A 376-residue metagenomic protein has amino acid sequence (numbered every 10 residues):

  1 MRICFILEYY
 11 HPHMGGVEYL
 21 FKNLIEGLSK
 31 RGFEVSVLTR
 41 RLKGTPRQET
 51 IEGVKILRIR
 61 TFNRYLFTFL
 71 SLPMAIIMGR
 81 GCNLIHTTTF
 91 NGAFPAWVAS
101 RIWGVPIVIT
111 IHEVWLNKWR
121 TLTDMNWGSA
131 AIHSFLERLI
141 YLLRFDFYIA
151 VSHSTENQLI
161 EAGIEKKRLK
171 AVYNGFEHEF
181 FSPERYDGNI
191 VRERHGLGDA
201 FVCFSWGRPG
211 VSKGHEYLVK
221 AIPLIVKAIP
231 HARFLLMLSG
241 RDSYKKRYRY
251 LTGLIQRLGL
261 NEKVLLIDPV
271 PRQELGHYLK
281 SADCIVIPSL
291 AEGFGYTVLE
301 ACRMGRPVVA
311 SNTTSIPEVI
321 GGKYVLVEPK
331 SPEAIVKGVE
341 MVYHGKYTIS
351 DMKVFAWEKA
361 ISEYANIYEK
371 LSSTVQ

Functional and structural regions predicted by a protein language model:
C4, I149, L197-K213, V219-I222 (+1 more regions): Conserved donor-binding/catalytic core segment of Leloir-type glycosyltransferases
T87-A93, I111: Short His-centered aromatic/hydrophobic patch
R101-I102, W115, S129-Y148: Membrane-proximal helix-turn-helix segments that form the acceptor-binding/catalytic region of lipid-linked
S154, G175: Carbohydrate-associated surface elements
Y248-V270: Nucleotide-activated donor-binding/catalytic signature segment of Leloir-type glycosyltransferases, i.e., the conserved
L290: Aromatic "clamp/platform" in nucleotide-sugar-dependent glycosyltransferases that forms part of the donor/acceptor
V298, P307-A310: Short hydrophobic beta-strand element within catalytic cores of glycosyltransferases and related nucleotide-activated
Y324-P332, M341-H344: Conserved acidic donor-binding segment of nucleotide-sugar-dependent glycosyltransferases
